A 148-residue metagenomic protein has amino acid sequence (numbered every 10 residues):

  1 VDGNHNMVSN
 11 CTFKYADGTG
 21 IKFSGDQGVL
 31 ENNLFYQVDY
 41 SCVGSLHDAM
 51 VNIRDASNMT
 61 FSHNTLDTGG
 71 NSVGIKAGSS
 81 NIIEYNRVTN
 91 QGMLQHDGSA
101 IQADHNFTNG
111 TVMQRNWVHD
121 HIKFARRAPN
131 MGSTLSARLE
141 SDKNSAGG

Functional and structural regions predicted by a protein language model:
D2-G18, Q27-S41, N52-S72, S79-M93 (+2 more regions): Right-handed parallel beta-helix
F23, K76-A77: Short, T/G/N/S-enriched strand-turn elements that build extracellular solenoid repeat scaffolds
S41-L46, L94-S99: A flexible loop/linker signature enriched in serine peptidases of the S9 family
G98, R126-A128, D142: Carbohydrate-binding surfaces of carbohydrate-active enzymes
